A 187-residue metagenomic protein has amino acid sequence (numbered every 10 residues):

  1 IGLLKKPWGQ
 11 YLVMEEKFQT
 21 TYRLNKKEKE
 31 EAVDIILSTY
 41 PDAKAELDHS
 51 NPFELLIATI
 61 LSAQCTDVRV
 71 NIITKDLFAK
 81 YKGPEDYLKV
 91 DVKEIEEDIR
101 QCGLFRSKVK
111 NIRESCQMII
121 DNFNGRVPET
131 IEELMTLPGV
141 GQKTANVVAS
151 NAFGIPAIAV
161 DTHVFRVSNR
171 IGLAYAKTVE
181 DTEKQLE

Functional and structural regions predicted by a protein language model:
E15-E187: Catalytic cores of DNA base-excision repair glycosylases
